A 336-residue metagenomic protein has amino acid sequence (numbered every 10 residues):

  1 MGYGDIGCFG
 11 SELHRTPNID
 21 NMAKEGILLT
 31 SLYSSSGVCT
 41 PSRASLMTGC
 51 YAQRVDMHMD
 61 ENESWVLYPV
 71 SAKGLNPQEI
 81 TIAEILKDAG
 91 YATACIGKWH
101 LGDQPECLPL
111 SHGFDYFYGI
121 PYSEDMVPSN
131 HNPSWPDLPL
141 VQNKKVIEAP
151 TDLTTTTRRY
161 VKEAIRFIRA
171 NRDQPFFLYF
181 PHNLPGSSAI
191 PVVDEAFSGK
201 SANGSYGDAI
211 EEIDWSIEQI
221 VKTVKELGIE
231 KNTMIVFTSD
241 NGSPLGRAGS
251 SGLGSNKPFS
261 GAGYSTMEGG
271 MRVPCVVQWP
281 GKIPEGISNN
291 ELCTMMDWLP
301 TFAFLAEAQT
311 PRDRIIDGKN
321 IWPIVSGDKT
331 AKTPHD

Functional and structural regions predicted by a protein language model:
M1-D336: Formylglycine-dependent sulfatase
